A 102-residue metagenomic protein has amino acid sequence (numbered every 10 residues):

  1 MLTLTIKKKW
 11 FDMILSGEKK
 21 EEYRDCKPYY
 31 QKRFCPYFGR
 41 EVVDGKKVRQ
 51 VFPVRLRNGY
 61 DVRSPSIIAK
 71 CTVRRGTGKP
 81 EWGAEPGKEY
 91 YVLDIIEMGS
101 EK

Functional and structural regions predicted by a protein language model:
L4-K102: Structured alpha/beta reader/binder surfaces that contact nucleic acids or chromatin modification marks
